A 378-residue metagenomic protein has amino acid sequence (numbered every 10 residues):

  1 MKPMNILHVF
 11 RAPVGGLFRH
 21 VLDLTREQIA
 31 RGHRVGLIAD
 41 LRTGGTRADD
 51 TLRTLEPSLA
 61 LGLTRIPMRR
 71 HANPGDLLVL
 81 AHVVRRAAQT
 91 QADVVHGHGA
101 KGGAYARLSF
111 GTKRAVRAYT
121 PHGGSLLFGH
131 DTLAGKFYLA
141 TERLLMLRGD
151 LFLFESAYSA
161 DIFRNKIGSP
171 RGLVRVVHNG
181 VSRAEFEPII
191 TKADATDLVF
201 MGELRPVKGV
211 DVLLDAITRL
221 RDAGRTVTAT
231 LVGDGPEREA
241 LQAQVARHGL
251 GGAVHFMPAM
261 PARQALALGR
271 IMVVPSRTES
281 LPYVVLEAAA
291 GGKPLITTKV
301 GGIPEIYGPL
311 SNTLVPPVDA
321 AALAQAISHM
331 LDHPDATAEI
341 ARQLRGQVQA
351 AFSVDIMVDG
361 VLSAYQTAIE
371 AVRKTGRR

Functional and structural regions predicted by a protein language model:
H8-G75: N-terminal strand-loop element at the rim of the active site of nucleotide-sugar-dependent glycosyltransferases
F18-R26, T196, F200-R219, R225 (+3 more regions): A conserved mid-protein helix/loop that constitutes part of the nucleotide-sugar donor-binding site
P74-A81, V116, L126-R148, D161 (+1 more regions): Nucleotide-sugar donor phosphate/pyrophosphate-binding loop at the beta->alpha transition of glycosyltransferases
Y158, G180: Carbohydrate-associated surface elements
E237, L250-A259, A265: Active-site donor-binding acidic/aromatic loop of nucleotide-activated sugar and phosphosugar transferases involved
R277: Aromatic "clamp/platform" in nucleotide-sugar-dependent glycosyltransferases that forms part of the donor/acceptor
P294-T297: Short hydrophobic beta-strand element within catalytic cores of glycosyltransferases and related nucleotide-activated
P309-A321, H329-P334: Conserved acidic donor-binding segment of nucleotide-sugar-dependent glycosyltransferases
